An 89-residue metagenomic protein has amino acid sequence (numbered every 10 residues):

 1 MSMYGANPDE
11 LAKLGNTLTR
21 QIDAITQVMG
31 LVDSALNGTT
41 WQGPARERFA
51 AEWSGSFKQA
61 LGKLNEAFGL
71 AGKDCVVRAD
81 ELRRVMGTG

Functional and structural regions predicted by a protein language model:
M1-G89: N-terminal secretion-targeting helices of virulence/extracellular proteins, encompassing both classical Sec signal
